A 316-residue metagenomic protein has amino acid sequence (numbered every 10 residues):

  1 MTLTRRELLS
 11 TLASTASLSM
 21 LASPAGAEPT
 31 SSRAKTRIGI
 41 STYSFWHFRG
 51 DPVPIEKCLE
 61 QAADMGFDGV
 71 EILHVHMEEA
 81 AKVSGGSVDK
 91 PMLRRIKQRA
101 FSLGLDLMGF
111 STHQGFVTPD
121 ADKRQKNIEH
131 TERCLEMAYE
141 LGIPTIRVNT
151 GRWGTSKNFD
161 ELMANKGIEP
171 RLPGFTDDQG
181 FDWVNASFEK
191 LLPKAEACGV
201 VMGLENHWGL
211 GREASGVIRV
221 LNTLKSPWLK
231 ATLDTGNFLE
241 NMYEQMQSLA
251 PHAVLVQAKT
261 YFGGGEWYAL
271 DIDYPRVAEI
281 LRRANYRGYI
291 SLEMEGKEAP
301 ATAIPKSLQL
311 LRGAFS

Functional and structural regions predicted by a protein language model:
T2-G39, W46-D68, G142, E189 (+2 more regions): Histidine-acidic metal/acid-base catalytic patches
L12-A13, S17-M20, P29, L59 (+2 more regions): Active-site acidic/histidine proton-transfer and metal-coordination neighborhood in alpha/beta enzyme cores
G39-Y43, E71-L73, M108-H113, R147-N149 (+4 more regions): A cross-family glycoside hydrolase active-site/sugar-binding cleft signature
P54, G86-L93, I128-T131, N185 (+1 more regions): Charged helix-capping and loop-helix junction motifs
I72-R95, W153: Glycine-rich, proline-tolerant flexible connector loops at the mouths of alpha/beta enzymes
H76, R152, W208, F262 (+1 more regions): Flexible, active-site-proximal loop/turn residues at the rims of small-molecule/cofactor binding pockets and catalytic
E78-V83, F116-D120, S156, G263-G265: A short acidic, helix-capping loop that chelates divalent metal ions and anchors anionic groups
A81-K90, A121-R124, A301-A303: Metal-dependent catalytic neighborhoods of phosphoester/phosphodiester hydrolases
